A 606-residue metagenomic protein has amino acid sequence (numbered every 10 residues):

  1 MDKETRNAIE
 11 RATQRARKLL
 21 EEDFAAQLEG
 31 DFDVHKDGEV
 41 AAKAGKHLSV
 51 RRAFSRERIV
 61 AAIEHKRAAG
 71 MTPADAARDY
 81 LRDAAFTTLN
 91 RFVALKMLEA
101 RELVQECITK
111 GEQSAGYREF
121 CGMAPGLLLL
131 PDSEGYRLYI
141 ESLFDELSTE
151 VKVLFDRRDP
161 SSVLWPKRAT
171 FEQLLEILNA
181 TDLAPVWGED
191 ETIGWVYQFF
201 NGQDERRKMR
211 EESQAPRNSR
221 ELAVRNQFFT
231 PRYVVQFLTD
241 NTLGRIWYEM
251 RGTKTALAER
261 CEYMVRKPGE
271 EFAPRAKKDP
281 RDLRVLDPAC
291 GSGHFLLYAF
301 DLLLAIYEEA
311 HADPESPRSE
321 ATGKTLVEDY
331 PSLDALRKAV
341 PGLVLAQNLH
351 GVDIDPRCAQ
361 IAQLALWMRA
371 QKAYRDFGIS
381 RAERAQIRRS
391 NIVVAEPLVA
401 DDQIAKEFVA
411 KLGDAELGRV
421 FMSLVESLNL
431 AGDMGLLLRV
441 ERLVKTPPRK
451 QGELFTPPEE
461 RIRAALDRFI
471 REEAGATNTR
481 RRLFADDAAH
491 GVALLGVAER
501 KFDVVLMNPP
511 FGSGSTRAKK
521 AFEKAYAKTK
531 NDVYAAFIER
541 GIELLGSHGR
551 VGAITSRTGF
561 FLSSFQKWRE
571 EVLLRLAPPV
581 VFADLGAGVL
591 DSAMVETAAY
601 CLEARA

Functional and structural regions predicted by a protein language model:
M1-I193, Q198-L495, G586: Charged, often flexible domain-edge or linker segments that flank or initiate folded functional domains
M1-N7, T230, L297, L304 (+3 more regions): Signature of N6-adenine DNA methyltransferases within the class I
